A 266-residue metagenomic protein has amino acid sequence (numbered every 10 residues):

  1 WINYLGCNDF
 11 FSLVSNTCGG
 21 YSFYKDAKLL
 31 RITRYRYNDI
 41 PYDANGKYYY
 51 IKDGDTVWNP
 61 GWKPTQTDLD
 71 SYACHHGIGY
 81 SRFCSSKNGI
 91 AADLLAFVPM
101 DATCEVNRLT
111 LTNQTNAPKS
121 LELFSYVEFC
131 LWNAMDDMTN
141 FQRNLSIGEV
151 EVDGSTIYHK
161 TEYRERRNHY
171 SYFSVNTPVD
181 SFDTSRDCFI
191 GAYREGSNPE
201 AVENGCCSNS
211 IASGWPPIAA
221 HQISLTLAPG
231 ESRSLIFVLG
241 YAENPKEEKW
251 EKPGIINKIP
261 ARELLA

Functional and structural regions predicted by a protein language model:
W1-A266: Anionic coordination/interaction segments
